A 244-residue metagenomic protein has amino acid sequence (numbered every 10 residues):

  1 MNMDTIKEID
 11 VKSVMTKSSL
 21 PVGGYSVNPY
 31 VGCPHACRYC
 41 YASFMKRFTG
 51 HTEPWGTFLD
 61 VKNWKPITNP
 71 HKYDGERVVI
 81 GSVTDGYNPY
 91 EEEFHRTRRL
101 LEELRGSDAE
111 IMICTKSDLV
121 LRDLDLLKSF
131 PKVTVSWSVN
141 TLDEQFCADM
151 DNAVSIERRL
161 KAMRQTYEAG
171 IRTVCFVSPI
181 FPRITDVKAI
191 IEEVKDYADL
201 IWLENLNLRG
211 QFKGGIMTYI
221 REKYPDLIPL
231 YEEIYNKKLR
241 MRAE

Functional and structural regions predicted by a protein language model:
M1-D10, T16-K17, R183-E244: Auxiliary Fe-S-binding modules of radical SAM enzymes
M1-T134, L142-Q145, I156-E157, E168: Conserved Radical SAM active-site core
E103-A109, K161-T173, L239-E244: A structural motif corresponding to the C-terminal end of an alpha-helix and its immediate exit/capping segment
I111, V135, R172-V174, I201: Hydrophobic anchor at the start of a short beta-strand that flanks the dinucleotide cofactor-binding loop
L119-V120, L142-E144, I180-I184, L208-G210: Short, catalytically relevant binding-site loops at active-site mouths
F146-M150: Short acidic, glycine/proline-rich loop/turn micro-motifs
N152, R164-T185: Conserved strand-turn element in the central/C-terminal portion of the radical SAM core barrel that lines
